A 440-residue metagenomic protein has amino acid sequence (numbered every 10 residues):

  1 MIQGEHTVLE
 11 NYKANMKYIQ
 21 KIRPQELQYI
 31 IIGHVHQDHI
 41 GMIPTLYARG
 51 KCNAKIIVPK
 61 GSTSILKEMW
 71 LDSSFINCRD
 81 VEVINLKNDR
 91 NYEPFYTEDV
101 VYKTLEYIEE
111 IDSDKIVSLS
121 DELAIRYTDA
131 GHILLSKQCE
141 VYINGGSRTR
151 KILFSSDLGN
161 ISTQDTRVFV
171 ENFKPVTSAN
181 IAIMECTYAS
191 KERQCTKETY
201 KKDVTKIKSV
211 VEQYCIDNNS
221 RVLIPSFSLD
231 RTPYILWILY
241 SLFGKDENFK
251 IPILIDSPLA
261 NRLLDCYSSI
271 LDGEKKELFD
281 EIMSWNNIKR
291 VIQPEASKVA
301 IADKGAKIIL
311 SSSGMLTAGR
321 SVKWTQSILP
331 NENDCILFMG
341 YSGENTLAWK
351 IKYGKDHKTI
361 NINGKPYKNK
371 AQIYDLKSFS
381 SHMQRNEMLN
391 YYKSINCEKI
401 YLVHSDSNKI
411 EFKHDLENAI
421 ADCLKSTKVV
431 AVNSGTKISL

Functional and structural regions predicted by a protein language model:
M1-I31, H36-I40, T45-Y234, Y240-E247 (+1 more regions): His/Asp/Glu-rich metal-coordinating catalytic cores of metallo-dependent phosphodiesterases/hydrolases acting on
Q28, N180, K307, D334 (+1 more regions): Conserved acidic residues
E106-S113, K289-P294, A431-V432: Short acidic-hydrophobic, aromatic-tinged amphipathic segments that line or gate anion-handling sites
Q164-A189, S342-K368: Short, compositionally biased "basic patch" segments
K206-L347, N361, V403: Hard-cation-handling environments
G319-T325, S380-I395: A short, acidic, amphipathic alpha-helical segment used as a generic capping/interface helix at domain edges
I360-N390: Generic long, charged, amphipathic alpha-helical segments
E411-K437: Short acidic, glycine/proline-enriched helix-loop-strand junctions
